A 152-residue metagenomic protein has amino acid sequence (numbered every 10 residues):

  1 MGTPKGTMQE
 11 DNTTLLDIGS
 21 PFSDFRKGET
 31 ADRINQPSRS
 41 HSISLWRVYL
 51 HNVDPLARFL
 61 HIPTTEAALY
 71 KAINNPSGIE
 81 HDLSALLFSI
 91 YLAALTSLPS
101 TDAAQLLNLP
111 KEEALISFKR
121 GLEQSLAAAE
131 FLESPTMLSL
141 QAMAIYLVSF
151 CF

Functional and structural regions predicted by a protein language model:
M8-F152: C-terminal transcriptional activation/regulatory domains of eukaryotic transcription factors
